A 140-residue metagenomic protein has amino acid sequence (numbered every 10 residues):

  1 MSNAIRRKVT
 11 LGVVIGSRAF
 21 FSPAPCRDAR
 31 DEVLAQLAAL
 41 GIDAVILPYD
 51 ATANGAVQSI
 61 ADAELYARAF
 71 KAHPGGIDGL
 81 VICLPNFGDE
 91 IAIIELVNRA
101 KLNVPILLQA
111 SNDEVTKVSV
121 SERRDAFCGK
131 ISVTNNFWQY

Functional and structural regions predicted by a protein language model:
M1-Y140: An N-terminal assembly and electron-transfer interface module characteristic of large anaerobic redox and radical
